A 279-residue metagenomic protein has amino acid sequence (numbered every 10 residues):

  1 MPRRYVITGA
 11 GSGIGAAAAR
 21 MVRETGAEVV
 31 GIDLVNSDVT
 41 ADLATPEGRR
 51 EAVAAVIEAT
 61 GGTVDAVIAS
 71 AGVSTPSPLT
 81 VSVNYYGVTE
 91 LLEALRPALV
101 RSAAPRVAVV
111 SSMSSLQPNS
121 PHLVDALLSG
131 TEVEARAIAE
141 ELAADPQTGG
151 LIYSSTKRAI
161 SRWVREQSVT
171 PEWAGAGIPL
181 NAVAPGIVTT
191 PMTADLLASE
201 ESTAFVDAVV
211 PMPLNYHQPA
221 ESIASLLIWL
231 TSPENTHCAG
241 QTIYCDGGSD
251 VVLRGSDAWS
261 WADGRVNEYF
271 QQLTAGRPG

Functional and structural regions predicted by a protein language model:
G11, G15-R20: N-terminal Rossmann NAD(P)H-binding glycine-rich loop of SDR-like oxidoreductase domains
I32-A52, I57: Rossmann-fold cofactor-recognition segment
A55-A69, S74-L79, A103-P105, P179: A glycine-rich helix->loop->beta "capping" turn within Rossmann-like NAD(P)(H)-dependent oxidoreductase domains
I68, A108-V110, L180-V183, T193 (+2 more regions): Hydrophobic structural elements of the Rossmann-like NAD(P)H-binding subdomain that define the short-chain
G72-V73, S77, V100-A176, I187-V188: Catalytic loop of short-chain dehydrogenase/reductase
E90, Y153-S154, R158-S161, A182 (+3 more regions): C-terminal helical subdomain
A184-D195, S199, A204: Short, flexible catalytic-loop segment of classical short-chain dehydrogenase/reductase
